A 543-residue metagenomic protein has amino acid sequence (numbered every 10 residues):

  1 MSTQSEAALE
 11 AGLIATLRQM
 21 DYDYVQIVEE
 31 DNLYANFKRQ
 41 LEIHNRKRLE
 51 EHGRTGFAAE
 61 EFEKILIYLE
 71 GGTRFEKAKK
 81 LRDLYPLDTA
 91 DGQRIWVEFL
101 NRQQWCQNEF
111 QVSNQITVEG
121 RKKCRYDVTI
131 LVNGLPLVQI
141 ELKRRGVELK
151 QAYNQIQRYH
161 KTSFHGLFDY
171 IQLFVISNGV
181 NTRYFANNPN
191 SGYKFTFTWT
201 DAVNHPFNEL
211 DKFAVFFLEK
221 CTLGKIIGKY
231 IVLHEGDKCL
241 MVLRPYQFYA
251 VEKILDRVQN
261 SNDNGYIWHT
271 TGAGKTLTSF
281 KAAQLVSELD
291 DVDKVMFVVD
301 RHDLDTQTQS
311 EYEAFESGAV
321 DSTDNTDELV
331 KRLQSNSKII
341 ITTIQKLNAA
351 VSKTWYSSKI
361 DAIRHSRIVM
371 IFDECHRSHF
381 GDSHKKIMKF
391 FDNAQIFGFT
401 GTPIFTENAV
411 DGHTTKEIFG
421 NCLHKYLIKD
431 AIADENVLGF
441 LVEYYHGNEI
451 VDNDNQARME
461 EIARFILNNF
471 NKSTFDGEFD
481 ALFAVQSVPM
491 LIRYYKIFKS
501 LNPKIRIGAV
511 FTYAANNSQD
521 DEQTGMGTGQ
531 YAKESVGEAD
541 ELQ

Functional and structural regions predicted by a protein language model:
S2-K294, D303-A319, S335-I339, Q345 (+1 more regions): ATP-dependent helicase/translocase motor core
V25-I27, Y266, K294-M296, Q309 (+3 more regions): Conserved RecA-like helicase motor-core motifs
L135-L137, F168-Q172, D291-D293, K338 (+6 more regions): Short glycine-/polar-rich loops that comprise or flank the Walker A/P-loop and associated switch/sensor motifs
G146, N154-R158, A186-F195, A282-A283 (+6 more regions): Short secondary-structure boundary/capping segments
L149, T196, Q345-V451, M459: Signature of the SF2 helicase/ATPase Hel1-core->accessory helical subdomain module
L173-F185, K331, Q486-P489, F511-Q519: Short, conserved secondary-structure transition motifs
W268-H269, D293-R301, F479-S487: Conserved RecA-like ASCE P-loop NTPase motor core of nucleic-acid helicases/translocases
K338, N453-Q543: Conserved C-terminal RecA-like helicase domain
